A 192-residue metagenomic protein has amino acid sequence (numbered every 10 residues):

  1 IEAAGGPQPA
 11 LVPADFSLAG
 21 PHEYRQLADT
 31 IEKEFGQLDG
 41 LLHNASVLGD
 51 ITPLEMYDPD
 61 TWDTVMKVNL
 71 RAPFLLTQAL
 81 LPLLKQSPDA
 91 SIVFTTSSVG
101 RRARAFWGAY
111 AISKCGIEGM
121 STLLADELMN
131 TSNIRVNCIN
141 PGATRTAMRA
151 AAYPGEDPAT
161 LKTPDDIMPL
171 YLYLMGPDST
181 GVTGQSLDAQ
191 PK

Functional and structural regions predicted by a protein language model:
I1-G20: Rossmann-fold cofactor-recognition segment
G6, Q37-L38, L84-S97, T131-R135 (+1 more regions): Active-site loop of short-chain dehydrogenase/reductase
F16, N44-D50: Conserved NAD(P)H cofactor-binding loop of Rossmann-fold oxidoreductase domains
L27, T52-L54, D58-D63: Substrate-binding pocket helix/loop in short-chain dehydrogenase/reductase
V47, K85, D89-N130, A143-T144: Catalytic loop of short-chain dehydrogenase/reductase
T77-Q78, T122: A short, exposed helix-loop element centered on a Lys and neighboring polar residues
I134, C138-I139, T146, G155-K192: C-terminal helical subdomain
